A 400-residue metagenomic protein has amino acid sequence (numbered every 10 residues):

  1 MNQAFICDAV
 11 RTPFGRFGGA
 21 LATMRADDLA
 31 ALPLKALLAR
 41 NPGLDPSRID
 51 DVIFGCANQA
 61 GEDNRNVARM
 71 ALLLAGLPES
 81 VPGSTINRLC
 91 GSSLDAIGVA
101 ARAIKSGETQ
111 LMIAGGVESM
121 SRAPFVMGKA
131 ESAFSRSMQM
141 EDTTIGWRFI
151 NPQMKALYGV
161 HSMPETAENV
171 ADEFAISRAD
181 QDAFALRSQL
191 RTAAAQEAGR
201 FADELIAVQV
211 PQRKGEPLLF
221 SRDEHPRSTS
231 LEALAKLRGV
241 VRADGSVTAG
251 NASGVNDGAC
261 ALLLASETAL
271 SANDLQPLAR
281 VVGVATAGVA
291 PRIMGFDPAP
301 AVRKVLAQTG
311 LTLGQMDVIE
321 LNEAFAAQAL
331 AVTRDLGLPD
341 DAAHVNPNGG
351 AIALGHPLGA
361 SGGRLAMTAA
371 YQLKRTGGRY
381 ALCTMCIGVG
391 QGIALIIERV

Functional and structural regions predicted by a protein language model:
M1-A75, P82, T166-R178, S188 (+4 more regions): Conserved active-site "lid/cap" helical segment
M1-M24, I145, S230-F296, P300-Q308 (+4 more regions): Condensing-enzyme catalytic core mediating Claisen C-C bond formation in acyl metabolism
R11, T23, D27-L32, G43 (+3 more regions): N-terminal extracellular/periplasmic Venus flytrap/periplasmic-binding protein-like
M24, C56-M112, E141-W147, L157-M163 (+4 more regions): Conserved catalytic cysteine-centered active-site region of acyl-thioester-dependent Claisen-condensing enzymes
K105, L111-N169: Flexible glycine-/small-residue-enriched beta->alpha junction loops that bind anionic phosphate/pyrophosphate groups
R148-F201: N-terminal leader/propeptide and maturation segments of large enzyme subunits in energy/redox metabolism and hydrolases
E168, F201-E204, Q212, V282-A353: Active-site pocket-lining segment
